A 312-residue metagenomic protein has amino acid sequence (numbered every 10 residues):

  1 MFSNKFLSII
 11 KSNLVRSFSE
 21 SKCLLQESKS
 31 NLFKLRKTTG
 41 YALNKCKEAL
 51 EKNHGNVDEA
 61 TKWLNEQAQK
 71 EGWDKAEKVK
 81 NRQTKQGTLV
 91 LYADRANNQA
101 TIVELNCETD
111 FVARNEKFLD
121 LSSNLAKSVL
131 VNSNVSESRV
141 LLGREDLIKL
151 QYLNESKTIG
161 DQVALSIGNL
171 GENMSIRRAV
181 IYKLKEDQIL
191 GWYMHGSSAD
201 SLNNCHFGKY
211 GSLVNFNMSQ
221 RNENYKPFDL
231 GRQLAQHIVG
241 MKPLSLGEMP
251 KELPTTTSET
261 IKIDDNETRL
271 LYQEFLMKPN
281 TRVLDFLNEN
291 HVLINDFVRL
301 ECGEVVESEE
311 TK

Functional and structural regions predicted by a protein language model:
M1-V15: N-terminal chloroplast transit peptides
F2, S19-K312: N-terminal assembly/interaction segments in proteins that build large macromolecular machines
